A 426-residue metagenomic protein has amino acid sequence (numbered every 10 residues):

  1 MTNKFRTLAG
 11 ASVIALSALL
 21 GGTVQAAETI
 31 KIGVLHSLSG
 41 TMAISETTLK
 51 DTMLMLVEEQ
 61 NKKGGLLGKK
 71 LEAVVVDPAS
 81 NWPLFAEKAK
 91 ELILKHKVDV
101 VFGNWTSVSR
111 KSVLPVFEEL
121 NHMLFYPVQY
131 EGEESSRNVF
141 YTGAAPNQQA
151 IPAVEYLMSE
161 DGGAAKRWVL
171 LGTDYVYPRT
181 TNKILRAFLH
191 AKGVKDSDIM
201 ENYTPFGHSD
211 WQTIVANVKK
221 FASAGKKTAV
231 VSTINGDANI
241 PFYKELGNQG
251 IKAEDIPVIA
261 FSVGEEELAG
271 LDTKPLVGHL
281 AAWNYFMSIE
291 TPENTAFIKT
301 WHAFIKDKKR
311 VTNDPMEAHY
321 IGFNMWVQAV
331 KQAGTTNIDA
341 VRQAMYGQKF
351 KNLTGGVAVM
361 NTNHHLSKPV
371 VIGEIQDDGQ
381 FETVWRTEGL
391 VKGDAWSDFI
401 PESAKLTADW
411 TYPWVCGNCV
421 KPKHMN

Functional and structural regions predicted by a protein language model:
M1-S12: Bacterial N-terminal signal peptides that target proteins for export
A27, D51-A73, G163, A191-K195: Signal peptide-proximal N-terminal region of secreted/periplasmic/extracellular or secretory-lumen proteins
I30, K349-N426: Solvent-exposed, acidic/polar segments of extracytosolic/periplasmic ligand-binding ectodomains
G33-T52, V76-P83, W105-V108, T173-R179 (+2 more regions): Extracytoplasmic "Venus flytrap"
I44-D51, G64-E134, T142, Y203-Q212: Beta-alpha junction/loop-to-helix N-cap segments that form part of ligand/metal-binding clefts
E87, E131, N138-Q249, S288-A296 (+1 more regions): Extracellular/periplasmic Venus flytrap/periplasmic-binding protein
L92-W105, F125-P127, R167-G172, G225-G236 (+4 more regions): Periplasmic-binding protein-like
E245-Y320, V330-T336, E388-P422: Extracellular/periplasmic periplasmic-binding protein-like sensory domains
